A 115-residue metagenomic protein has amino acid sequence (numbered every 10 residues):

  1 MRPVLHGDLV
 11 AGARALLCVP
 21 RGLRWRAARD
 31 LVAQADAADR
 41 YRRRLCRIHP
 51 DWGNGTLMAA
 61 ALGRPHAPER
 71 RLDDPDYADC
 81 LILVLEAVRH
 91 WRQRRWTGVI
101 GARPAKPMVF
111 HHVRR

Functional and structural regions predicted by a protein language model:
M1-D36: Short terminal alpha-helical segments
L9, R24, L31, G55-L57 (+2 more regions): Generic signature of intrinsically disordered, low-complexity, basic-rich segments and short cationic peptides
R21, A35-R43, G53-L57, R89-R92: Short alpha-helix boundary/capping elements
R26-D30, L45-I48, R94-A105: Short glycine-rich, low-complexity/disordered patches
Y41-P75: Short, charged early-sequence alpha-helical segments and their helix-coil boundaries
P65-R115: Amphipathic alpha-helical binding modules
